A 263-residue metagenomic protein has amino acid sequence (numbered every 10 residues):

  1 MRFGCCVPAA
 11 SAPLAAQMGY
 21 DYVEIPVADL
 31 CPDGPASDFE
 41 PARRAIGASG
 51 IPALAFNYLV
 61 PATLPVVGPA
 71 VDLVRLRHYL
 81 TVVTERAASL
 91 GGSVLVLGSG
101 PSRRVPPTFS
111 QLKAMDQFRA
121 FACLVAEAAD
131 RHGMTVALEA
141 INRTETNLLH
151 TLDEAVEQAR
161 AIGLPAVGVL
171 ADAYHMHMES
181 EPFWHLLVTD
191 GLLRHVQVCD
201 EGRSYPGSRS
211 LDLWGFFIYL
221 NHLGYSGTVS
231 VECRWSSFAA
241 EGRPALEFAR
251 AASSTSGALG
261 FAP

Functional and structural regions predicted by a protein language model:
M1-R2, A9-G19, R77, E85 (+3 more regions): Histidine-acidic metal/acid-base catalytic patches
A9-S11, V27-D29, L59-A62, P101-R103 (+4 more regions): Active-site-proximal loop/turn and secondary-structure-junction residues that shape catalytic pockets, frequently
L14, M18-S37, N57-P65: N-terminal substrate-binding region of glycoside hydrolase catalytic domains
A16, G47, A88, A126 (+2 more regions): Anion (oxyanion) recognition and catalysis
D21, P52, S93, T135 (+1 more regions): Residue-level detector of anion-binding/catalytic polar loops
E24, A55-N57, V96, A137 (+2 more regions): Conserved beta-strand positions in the central sheet of alpha/beta enzyme cores
I25-G47, S99-F109: Glycine-rich, proline-tolerant flexible connector loops at the mouths of alpha/beta enzymes
V66-G168, L259-P263: Active-site acidic/histidine proton-transfer and metal-coordination neighborhood in alpha/beta enzyme cores
